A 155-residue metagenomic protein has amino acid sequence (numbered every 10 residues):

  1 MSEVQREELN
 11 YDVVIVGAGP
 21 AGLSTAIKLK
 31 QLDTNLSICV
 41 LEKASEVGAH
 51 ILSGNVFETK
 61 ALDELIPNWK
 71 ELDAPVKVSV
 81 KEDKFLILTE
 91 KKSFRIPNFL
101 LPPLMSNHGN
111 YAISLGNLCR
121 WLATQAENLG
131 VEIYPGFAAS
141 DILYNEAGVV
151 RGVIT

Functional and structural regions predicted by a protein language model:
M1-N10: A short, basic/flexible loop-to-alpha-helix module at the beginning of a structural domain
N10-C39: N-terminal Rossmann-like FAD-binding beta1-loop-alpha1 element of flavoenzymes
Y11, A21, G54, K77 (+1 more regions): Catalytic cores of large soluble enzymes that bind and process phosphate-bearing ligands
G22-K30, L62-I66, V153-T155: Short, well-ordered amphipathic alpha-helices
K43-K92: N-terminal FAD cofactor-binding segment of flavoenzymes
V76-S79, K84-T155: Feature captures the FAD/FMN-dependent oxidoreductase FAD-binding
